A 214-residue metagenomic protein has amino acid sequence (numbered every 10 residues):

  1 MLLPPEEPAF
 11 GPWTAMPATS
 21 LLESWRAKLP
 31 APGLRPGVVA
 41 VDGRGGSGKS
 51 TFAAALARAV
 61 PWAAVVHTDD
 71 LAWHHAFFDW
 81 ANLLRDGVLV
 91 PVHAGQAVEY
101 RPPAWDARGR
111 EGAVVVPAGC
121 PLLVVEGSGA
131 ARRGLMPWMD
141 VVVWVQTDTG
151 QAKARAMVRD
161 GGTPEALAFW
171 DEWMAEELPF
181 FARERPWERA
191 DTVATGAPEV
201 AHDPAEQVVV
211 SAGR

Functional and structural regions predicted by a protein language model:
M1-P32, P137, V158, A182-R214: NTP-dependent small-molecule kinase module
R44: P-loop (Walker A) phosphate-binding loop of NTP-binding proteins
K49: Conserved lysine of the Walker
A64-V125: Conserved nucleotide-sensing/catalytic segment adjacent to the nucleotide-binding pocket in NTP-handling enzymes
G87-P91, V158-T163: Conserved AAA+ ATPase "sensor/coupling" helix adjacent to the nucleotide-binding pocket
A113-R159: ATP-dependent NMP and nucleoside kinases share a basic, alpha-helical "lid"
